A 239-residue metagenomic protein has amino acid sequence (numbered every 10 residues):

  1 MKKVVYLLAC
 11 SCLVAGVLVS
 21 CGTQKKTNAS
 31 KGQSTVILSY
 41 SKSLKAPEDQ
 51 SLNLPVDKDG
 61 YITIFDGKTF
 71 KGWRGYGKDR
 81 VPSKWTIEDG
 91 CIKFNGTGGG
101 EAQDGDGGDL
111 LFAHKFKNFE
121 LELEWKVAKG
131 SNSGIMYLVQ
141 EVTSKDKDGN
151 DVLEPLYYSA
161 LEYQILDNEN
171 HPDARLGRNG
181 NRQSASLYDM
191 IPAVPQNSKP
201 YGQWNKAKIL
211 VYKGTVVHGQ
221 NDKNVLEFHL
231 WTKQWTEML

Functional and structural regions predicted by a protein language model:
M1-G32: Bacterial Sec-dependent N-terminal signal peptides
C21-L239: Carbohydrate-interacting regions of secretory-pathway proteins
